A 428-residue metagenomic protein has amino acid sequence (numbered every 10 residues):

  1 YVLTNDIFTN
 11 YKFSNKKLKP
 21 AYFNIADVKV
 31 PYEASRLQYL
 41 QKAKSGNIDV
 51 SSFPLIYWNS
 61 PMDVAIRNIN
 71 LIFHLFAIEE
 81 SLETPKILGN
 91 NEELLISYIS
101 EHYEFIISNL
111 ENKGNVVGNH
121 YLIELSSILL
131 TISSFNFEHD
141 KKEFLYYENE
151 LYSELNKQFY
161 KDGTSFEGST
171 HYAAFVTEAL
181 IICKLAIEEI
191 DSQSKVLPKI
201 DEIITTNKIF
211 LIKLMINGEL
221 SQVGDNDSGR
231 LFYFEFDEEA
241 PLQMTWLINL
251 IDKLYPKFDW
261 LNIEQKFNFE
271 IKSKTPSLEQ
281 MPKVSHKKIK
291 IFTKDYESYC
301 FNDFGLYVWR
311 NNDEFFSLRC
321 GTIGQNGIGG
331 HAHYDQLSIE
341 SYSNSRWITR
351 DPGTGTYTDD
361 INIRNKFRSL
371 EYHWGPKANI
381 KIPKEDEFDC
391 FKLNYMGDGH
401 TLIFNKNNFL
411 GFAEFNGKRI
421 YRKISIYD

Functional and structural regions predicted by a protein language model:
Y1-L3, I7-N10, H102-F105, T206-F210: Preference for long, amphipathic alpha-helical scaffolds in soluble/luminal domains and all-alpha bundles
Y1-Y11, G46, D191-S192, G218 (+1 more regions): Short loop/turn hinge sites at secondary-structure boundaries
Y1-Y22, K29-E33: Extended, charge-enriched "interface" segments that sit outside catalytic cores
I25-T205: Aromatic-lined, polymer-binding surfaces characteristic of secreted/periplasmic polysaccharide-degrading enzymes
L75-F76, E219, K384: Short amphipathic alpha-helical segments with coiled-coil-like heptad repeat character
E167-I348: Carbohydrate-active enzyme catalytic cores, enriched for enzymes that act on polyanionic acidic polysaccharides
K288-D428: Non-catalytic C-terminal accessory modules of carbohydrate-active enzymes
